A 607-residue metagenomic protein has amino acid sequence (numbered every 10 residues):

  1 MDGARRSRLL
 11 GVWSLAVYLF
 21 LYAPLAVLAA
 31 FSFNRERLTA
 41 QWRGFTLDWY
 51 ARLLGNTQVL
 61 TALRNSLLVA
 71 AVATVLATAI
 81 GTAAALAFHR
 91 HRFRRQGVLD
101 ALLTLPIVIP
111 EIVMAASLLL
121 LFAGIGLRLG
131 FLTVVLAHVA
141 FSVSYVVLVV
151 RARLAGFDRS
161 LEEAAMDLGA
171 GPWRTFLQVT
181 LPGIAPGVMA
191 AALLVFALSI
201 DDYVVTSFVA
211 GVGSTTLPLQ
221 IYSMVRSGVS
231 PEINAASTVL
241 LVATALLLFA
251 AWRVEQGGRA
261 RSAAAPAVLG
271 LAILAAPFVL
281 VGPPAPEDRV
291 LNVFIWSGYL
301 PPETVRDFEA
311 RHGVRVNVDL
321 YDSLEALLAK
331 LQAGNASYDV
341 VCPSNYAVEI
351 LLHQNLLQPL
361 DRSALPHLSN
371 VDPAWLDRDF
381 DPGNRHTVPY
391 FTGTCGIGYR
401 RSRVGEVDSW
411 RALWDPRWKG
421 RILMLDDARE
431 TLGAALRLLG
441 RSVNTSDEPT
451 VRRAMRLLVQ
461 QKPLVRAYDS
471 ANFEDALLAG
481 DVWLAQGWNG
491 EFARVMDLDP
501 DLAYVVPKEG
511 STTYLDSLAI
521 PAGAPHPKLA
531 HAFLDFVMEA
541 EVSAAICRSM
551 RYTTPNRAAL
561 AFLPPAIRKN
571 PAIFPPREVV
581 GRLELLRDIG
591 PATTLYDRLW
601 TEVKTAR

Functional and structural regions predicted by a protein language model:
M1-R6, A71-L103, L120, L248-G257: Transmembrane-helix boundary motif in ABC transporter permease subunits
G3-R6, R37, Y50-Q58, S199-E255: Interhelical loop and adjacent transmembrane-helix boundary motif in polytopic membrane transport permeases
A4-V12, R92-R95, R151-E162, M166 (+2 more regions): C-terminal transmembrane helix and the adjacent membrane-cytosol boundary/short C-terminal tail of inner/organellar
V12-L25, L105, A115, A140 (+2 more regions): Transmembrane alpha-helices
L38-A40, L47, R95-Q96, I112-F141 (+2 more regions): Membrane-interfacial helix termini and adjacent extracytoplasmic/periplasmic loops of multi-pass transporters
L168-G169, P182, F391, C395: Glycine/proline-centered hinge or cleavage motifs at structural transition points of membrane proteins
P283-L351: Early extracytoplasmic/lumenal segment of secretory-pathway proteins
S337, C342-D481: Extracytoplasmic ligand-binding site segments that recognize negatively charged/polar headgroups
